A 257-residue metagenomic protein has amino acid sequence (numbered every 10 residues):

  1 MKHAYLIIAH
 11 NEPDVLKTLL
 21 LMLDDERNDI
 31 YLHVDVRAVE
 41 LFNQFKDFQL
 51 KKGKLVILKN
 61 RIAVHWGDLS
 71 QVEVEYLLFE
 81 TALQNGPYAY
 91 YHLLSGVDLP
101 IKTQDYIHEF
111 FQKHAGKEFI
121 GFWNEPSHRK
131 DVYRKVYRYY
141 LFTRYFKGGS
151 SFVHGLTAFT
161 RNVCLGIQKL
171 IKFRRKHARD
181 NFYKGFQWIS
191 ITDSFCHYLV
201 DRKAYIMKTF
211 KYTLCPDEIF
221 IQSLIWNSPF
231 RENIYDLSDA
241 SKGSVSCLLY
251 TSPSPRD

Functional and structural regions predicted by a protein language model:
M1-I7: N-proximal low-complexity "stem/linker" segments adjacent to membrane-targeting elements
E12-L23: Short, well-formed alpha-helical segments that are part of the catalytic scaffolds of diverse glycosyltransferases
R27-K59: Acidic donor-binding segment of Leloir-type glycosyltransferases
G53-A82: Active-site-proximal specificity loops/subdomain of glycosyltransferases
Y91: Short aromatic/hydrophobic "clamp" motif used to bind/position activated sugar donors
T103-R129: Conserved donor-nucleotide/metal-binding helix-loop-beta segment in metal-dependent transferases, i.e., the alpha-helix
H154-L249: Catalytic core and acceptor-binding pocket of nucleotide-sugar-dependent glycosyltransferases
Y250-D257: Conserved small/polar residues in nucleotide/adenosyl-binding loops
